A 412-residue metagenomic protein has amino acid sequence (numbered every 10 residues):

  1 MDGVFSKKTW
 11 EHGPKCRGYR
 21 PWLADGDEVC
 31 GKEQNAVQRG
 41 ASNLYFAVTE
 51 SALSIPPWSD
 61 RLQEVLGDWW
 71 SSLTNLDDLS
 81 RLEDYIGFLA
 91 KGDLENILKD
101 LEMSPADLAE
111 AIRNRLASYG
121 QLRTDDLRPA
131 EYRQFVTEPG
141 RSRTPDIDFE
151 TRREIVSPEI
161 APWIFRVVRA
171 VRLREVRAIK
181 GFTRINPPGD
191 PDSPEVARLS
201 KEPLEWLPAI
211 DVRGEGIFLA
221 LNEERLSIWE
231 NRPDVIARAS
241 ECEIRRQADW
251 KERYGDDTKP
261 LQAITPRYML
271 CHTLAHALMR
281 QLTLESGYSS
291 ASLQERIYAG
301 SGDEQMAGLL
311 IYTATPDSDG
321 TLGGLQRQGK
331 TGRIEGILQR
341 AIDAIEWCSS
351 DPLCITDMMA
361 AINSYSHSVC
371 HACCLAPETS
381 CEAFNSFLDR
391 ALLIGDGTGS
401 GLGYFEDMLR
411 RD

Functional and structural regions predicted by a protein language model:
M1-D412: Extended, well-ordered protein cores
